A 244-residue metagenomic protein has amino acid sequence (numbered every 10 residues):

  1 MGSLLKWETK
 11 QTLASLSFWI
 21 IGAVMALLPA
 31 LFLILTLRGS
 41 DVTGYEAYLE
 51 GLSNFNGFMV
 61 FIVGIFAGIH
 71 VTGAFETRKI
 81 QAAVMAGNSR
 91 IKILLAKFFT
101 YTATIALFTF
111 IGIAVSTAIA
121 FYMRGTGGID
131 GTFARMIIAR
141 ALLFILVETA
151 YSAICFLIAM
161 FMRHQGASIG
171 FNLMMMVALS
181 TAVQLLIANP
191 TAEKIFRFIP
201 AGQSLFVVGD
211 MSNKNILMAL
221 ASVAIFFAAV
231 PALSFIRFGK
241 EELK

Functional and structural regions predicted by a protein language model:
M1-G22, R163: Aromatic- and glycine-rich beta-strand/loop motifs that create alpha-glucan
S3, A188-G209: Short hydrophobic, aromatic-rich alpha-helical segments embedded in or entering the lipid bilayer of multi-pass
E8, G87-S89, I158, H164 (+1 more regions): Generic structural signal for small/hydrophobic residues in well-ordered secondary structure, especially within
Q11, T72, A83-M85, C155 (+1 more regions): Helix-capping/transition residues at the boundaries of transmembrane alpha-helices and the short helical linkers
F18, M25-H70, L95-G166, L173 (+2 more regions): Secretory targeting signals
A23, G209-K244: Alpha-helical transmembrane segments of multi-pass membrane transporters/translocases
A67-A86, R90: Transmembrane helix boundary and interhelical loop/hinge segments in multi-pass membrane proteins
M85-L95, G166-L185, K240-K244: Cytoplasmic juxtamembrane regions at transmembrane-helix boundaries
